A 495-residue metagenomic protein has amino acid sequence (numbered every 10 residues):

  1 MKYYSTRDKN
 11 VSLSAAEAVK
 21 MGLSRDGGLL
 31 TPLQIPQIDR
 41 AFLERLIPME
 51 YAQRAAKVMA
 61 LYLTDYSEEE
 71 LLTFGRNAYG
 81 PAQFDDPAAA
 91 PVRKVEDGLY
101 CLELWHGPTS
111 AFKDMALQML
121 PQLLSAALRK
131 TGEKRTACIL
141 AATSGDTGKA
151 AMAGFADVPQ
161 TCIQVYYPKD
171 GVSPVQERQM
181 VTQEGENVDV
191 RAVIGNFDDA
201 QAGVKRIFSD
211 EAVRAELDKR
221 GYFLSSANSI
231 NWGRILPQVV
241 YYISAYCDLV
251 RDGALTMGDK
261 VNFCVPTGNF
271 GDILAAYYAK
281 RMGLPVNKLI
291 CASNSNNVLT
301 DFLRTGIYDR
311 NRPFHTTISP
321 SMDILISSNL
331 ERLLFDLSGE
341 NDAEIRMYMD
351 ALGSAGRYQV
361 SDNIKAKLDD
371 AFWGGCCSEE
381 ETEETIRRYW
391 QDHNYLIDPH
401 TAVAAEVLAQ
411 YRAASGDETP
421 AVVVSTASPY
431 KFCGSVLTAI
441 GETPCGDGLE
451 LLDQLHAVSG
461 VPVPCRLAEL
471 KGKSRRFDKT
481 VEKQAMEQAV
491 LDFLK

Functional and structural regions predicted by a protein language model:
M1-K495: PLP-dependent amino-acid enzyme catalytic core
